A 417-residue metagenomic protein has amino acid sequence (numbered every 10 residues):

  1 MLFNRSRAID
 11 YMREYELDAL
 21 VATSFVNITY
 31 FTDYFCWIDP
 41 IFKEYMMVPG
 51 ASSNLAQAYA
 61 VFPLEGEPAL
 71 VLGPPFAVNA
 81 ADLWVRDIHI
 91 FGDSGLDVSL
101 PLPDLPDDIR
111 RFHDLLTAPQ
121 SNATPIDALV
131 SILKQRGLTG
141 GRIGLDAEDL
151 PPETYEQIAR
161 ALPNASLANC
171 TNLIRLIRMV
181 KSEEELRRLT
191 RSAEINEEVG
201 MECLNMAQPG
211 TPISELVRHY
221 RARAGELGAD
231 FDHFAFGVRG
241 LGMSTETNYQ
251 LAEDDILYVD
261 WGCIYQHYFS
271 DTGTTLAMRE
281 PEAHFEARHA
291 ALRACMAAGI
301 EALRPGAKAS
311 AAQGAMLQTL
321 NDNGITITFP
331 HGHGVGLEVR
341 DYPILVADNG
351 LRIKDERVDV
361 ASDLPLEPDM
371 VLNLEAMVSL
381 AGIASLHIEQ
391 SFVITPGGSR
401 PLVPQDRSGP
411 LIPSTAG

Functional and structural regions predicted by a protein language model:
M1-G417: Active-site neighborhoods and metal-handling regions in enzymes and metal-associated proteins
